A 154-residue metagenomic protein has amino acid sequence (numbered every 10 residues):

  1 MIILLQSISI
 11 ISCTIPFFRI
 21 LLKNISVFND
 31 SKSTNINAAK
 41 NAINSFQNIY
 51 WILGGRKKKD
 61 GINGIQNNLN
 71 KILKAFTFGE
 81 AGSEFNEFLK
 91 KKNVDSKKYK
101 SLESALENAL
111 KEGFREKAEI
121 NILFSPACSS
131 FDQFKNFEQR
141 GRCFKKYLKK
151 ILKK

Functional and structural regions predicted by a protein language model:
M1-I72: Nucleotide phosphate-binding/pyrophosphate-handling subdomain across enzymes that bind or process nucleotide phosphates
D30, W51, A75, F124 (+1 more regions): Residue-level signal for inorganic ion chemistry
N35, S101-A105, N136: Alpha-helix N-cap recognition
A38, E84-F85, Q133: Phosphate- and divalent-cation-binding pockets in alpha/beta enzyme and binding domains that engage nucleotide-derived
N41-N44, N67, E87, K111 (+1 more regions): Short, well-ordered alpha-helices that flank and scaffold nucleotide-derived cofactor binding pockets
G55-K58, A81, L123, A127-F131: Short glycine-rich anion-binding loops that position phosphate/pyrophosphate groups of nucleotides and phosphorylated
I62-I120: C-terminal helical cap/extension that packs against the catalytic core of soluble nucleotide-cofactor enzymes
A127-K154: Glycine/aspartate-rich loop-and-adjacent alpha/beta segment that forms the canonical ThDP
